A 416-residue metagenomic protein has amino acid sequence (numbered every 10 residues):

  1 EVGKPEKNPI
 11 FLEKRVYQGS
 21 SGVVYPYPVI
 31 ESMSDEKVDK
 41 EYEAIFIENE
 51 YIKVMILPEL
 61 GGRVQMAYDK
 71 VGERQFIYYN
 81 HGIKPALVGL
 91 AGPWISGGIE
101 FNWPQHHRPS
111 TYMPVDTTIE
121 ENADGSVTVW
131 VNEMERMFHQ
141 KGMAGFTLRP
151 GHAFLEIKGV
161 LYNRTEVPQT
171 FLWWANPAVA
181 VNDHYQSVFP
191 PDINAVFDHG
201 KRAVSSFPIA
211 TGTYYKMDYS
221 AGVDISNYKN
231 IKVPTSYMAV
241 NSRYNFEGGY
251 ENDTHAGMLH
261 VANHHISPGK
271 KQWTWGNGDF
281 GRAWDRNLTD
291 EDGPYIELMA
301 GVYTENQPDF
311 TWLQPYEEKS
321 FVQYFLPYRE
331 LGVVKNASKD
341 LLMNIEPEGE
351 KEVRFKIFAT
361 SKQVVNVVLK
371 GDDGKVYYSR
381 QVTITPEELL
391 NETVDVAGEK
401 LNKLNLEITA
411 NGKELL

Functional and structural regions predicted by a protein language model:
V2-I10, R15, I45-I47, I52-M66 (+5 more regions): A contiguous, surface-exposed recognition patch within enzymatic or periplasmic domains that forms
F11-D39, A44-E48, S96-F154, D183 (+2 more regions): Extended, loop-rich substrate-binding clefts of extracytoplasmic carbohydrate-active enzymes
P58, V131-E133, E317-E330, T409: Short, hydrophobic/aromatic-enriched beta-strand segments in well-ordered soluble domains
V160-V167, I357-A359: Asparagine-centered strand-capping/turn motif at beta-strand->loop junctions
L331-K362: Surface beta-strand/loop "capping" patches
K351-Q381, L404: Beta-strand-rich binding/interaction modules
V367, E399-K413: Short, aromatic- and glycine-rich surface loops/edge beta-strands on solvent-exposed regions
S379-R380, G412-L416: Edge beta-strands of extracellular beta-sandwich domains
